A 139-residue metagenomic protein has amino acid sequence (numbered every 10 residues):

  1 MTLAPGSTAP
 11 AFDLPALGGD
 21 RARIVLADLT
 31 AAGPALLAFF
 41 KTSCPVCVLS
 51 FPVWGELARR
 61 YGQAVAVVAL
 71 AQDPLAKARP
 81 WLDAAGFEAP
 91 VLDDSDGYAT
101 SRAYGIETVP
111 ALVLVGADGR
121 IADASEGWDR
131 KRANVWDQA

Functional and structural regions predicted by a protein language model:
M1-P15: N-proximal helix/coil linker or "cap" segments that precede and/or mark the start of modular domains
F12-A35: A short beta-strand-turn-helix
G33, F40-S43, P74: Short pre-active-site segment immediately N-terminal to redox-active cysteine/selenocysteine motifs in thiol-based
L36-L37, V67: Hydrophobic beta-strand anchors of alpha/beta hydrolase catalytic cores
C44-C47, L112: The canonical Cys-X-X-Cys-His
V48-A85, G97: Structural microenvironment flanking redox-active thiols in thiol-disulfide oxidoreductases
L82-V113: Short, internal strand/loop/helix patches that form the active-site neighborhood or redox-interaction surface
L114-A139: Thiol-/selenol-based redox modules, centered on thioredoxin-like and closely related oxidoreductase domains
